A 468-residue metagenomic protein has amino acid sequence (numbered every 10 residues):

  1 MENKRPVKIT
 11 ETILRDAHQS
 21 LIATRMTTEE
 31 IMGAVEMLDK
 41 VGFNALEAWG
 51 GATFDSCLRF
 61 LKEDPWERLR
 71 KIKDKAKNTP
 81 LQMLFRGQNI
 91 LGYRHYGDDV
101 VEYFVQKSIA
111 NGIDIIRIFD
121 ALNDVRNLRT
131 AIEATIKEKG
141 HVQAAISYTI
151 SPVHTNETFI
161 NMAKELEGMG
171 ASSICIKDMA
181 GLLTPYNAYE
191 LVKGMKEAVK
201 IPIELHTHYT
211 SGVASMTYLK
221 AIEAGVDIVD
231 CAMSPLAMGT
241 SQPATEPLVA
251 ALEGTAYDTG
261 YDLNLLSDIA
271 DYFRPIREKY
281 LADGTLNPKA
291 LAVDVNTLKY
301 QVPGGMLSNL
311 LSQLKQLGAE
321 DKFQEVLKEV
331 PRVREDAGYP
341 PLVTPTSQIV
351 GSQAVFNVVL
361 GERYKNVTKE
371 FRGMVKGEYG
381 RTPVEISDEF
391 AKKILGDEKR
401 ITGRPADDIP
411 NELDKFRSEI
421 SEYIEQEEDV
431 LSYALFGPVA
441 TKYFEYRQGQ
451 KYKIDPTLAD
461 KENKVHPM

Functional and structural regions predicted by a protein language model:
M1-I22, L69-D74: N-terminal amphipathic alpha-helix/helix-capping segment at the start of soluble metabolic enzymes
I9, A17, L38, I118 (+4 more regions): Conserved, mostly hydrophobic/aromatic
G33, M37-C57, N287-T297, Q301-M468: Terminal or standalone catalytic/regulatory effector modules within metabolic enzymes and repeat proteins
G50-E167, I174, G181-P185: Active-site beta->alpha loop and helix N-cap motifs at the rims of alpha/beta catalytic domains
I118, D178, A224-S241: Glycine-rich phosphate-binding active-site loops on the catalytic face of alpha/beta enzymes
H154-L166, S211-D227: Catalytic cores of alpha/beta
A237-T259: C-terminal helical cap(s) of enzyme catalytic domains, especially alpha/beta-barrels
